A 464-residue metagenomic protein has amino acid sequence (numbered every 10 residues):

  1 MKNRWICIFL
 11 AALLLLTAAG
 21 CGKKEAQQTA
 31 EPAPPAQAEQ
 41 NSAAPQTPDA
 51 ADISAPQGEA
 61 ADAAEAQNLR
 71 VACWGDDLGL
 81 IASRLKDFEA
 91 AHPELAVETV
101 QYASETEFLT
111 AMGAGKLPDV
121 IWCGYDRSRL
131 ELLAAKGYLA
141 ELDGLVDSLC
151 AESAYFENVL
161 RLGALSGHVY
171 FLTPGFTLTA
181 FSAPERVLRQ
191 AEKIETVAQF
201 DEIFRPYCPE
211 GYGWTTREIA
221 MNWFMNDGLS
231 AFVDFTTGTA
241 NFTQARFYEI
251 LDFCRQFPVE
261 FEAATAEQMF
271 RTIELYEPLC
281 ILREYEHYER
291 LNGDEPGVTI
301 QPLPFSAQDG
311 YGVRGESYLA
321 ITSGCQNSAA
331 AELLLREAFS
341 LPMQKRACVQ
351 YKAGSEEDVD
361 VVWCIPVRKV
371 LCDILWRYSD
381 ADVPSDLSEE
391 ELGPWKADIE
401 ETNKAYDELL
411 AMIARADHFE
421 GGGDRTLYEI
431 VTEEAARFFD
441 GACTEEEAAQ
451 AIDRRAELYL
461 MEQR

Functional and structural regions predicted by a protein language model:
G58, Y125-A180, G297-P304: Hinge/lid segment of periplasmic solute-binding proteins
A64-D76, L95-V100, V120: Short, well-ordered beta-strand elements
G75-A96, V431: Short, polar/charged alpha-helical segment
D87, A91-A154, A191, R271: Extracytoplasmic "Venus flytrap"/periplasmic binding protein-like
D143-Y155, S230-I250, F305-G310, G441: Short, solvent-exposed loop/beta-turn-alpha elements that line the ligand-binding surface or hinge of extracytoplasmic
Y170-P174, T179, A198-Y248, A266-L279: Extracytoplasmic/periplasmic solute-binding protein
T236-A266, R290-L303: Glycine-centered hinge/linker elements that transmit conformational signals in sensory and ligand-binding systems
D309-V313, A320-E429: C-terminal lobe and pocket-closing loops of periplasmic/extracytoplasmic Venus-flytrap solute-binding proteins
